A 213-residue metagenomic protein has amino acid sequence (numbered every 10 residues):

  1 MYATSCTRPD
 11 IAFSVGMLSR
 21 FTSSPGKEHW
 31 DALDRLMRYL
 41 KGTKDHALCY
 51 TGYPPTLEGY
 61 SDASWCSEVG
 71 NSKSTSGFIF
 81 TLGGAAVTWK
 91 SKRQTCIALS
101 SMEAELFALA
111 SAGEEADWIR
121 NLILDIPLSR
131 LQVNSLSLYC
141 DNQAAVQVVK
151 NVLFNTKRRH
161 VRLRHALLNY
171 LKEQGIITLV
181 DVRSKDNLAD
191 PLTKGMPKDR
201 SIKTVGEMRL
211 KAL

Functional and structural regions predicted by a protein language model:
M1-H46, G52, R183, P191-L192: C-terminal reverse transcriptase regions that engage the nucleic-acid substrate
T7-D10, G83, E115-W118: Amphipathic, well-ordered alpha-helical segments in soluble domains
R8, D62, D141: Short, conserved phosphate/pyrophosphate- and ester-handling motifs at nucleotide-, phospho-/glycolipid
F21, P54-T56, S74, K92-L213: RNase H-like nuclease module associated with reverse transcription
G42-H46, C66, A86-T88, W118 (+1 more regions): Conserved helix-loop functional segments at active or binding sites
H46-L57, A63: Flexible, glycine/threonine-enriched loop-and-boundary segments that flank and lead into catalytic domains of large
Y60-M102: RNase H-like nuclease fold core
